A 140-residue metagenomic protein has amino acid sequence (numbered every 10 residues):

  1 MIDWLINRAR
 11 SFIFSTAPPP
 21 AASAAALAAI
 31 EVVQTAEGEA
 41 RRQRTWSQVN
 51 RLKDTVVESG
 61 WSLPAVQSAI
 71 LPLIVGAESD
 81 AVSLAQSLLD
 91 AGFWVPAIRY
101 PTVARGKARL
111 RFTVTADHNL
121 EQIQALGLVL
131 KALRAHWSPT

Functional and structural regions predicted by a protein language model:
M1-A36: Conserved core segment of the aminotransferase class I/II
W4-N7, A28, A40-R51, T55 (+2 more regions): A non-catalytic, amphipathic alpha-helix used as a structural packing/dimerization or gating element in enzyme scaffolds
I13-P18, G60, A97-T102: Short beta-strand/turn micro-motifs at beta-sheet edges
V32, V56, S138-T140: Structural/interface elements that position substrates and couple domains in central-metabolism enzymes
E39-N50, V57-G92, Y100-T102, G106-K107 (+1 more regions): Conserved PLP-binding catalytic core of the aspartate aminotransferase-like
D90-F93, T102-T140: PLP-dependent enzyme catalytic core of the Aspartate aminotransferase-like
